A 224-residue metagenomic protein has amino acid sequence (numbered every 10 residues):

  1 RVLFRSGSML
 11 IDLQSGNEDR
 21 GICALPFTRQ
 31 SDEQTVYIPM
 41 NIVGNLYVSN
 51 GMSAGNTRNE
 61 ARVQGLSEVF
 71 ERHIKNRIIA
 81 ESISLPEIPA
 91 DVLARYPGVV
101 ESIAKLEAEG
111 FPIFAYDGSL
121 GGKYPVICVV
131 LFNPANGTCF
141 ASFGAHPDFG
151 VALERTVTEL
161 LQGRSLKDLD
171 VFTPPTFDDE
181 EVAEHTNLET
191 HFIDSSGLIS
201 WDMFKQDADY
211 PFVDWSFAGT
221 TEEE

Functional and structural regions predicted by a protein language model:
R1-E224: Helix-biased "structured C-terminal domain" signature
